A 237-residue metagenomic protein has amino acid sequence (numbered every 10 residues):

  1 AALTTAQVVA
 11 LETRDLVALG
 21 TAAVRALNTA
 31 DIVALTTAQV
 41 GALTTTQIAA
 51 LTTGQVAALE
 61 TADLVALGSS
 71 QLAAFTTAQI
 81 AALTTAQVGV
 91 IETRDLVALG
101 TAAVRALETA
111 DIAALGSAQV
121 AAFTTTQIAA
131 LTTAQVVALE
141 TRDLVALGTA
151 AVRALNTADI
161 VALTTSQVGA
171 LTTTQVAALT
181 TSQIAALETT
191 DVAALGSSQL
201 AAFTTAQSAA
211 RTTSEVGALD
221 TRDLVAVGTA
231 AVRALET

Functional and structural regions predicted by a protein language model:
A1-T237: General marker for long, soluble alpha-helical cores
